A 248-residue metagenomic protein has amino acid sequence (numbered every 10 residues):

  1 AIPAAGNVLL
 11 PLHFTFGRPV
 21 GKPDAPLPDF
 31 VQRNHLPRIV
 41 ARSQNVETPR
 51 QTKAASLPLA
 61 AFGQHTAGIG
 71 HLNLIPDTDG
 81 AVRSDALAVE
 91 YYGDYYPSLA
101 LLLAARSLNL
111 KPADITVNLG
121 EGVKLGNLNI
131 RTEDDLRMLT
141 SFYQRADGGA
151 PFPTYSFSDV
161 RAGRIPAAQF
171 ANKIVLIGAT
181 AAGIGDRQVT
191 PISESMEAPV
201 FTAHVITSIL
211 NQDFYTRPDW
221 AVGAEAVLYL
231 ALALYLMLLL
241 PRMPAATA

Functional and structural regions predicted by a protein language model:
A1-N129, E133, A167-A245: Non-transmembrane functional regions of envelope-associated proteins
V117-I165: Substrate-access "cap/lid" subdomains that shape and gate the entrance to catalytic or ligand-binding pockets
